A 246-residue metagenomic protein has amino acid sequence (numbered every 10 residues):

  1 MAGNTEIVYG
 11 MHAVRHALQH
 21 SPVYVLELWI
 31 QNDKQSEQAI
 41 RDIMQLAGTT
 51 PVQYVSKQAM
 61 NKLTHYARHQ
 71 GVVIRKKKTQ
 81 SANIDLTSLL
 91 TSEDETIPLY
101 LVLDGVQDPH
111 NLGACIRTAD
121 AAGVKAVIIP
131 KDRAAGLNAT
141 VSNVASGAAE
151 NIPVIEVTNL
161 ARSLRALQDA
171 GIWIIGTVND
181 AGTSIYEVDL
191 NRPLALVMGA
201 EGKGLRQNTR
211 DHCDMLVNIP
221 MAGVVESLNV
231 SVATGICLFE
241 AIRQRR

Functional and structural regions predicted by a protein language model:
M1-T91: N-terminal positively charged helical leader segments and presequences
V23, T91-T183: RNA substrate-binding interface of SAM-dependent RNA methyltransferases
A39-I40, A134-T140, K203-H212: Short, glycine/polar-rich helix-capping loops at beta-to-alpha or helix-loop-helix junctions that flank or form
Q53, A126-P130, N218: Short hydrophobic alpha-helical runs that function as membrane-insertion/retention elements
L63-K77, A145, A149, P153-V157 (+1 more regions): Short basic, glycine-rich beta-strand/loop surfaces that mediate nucleic-acid
A121, S142-A148, Q207-R246: Structured adenosyl-cofactor binding patch, chiefly the S-adenosyl-L-methionine
I175-V225, N229-S231: Active-site/ligand-binding-proximal alpha/beta "capping" segment
